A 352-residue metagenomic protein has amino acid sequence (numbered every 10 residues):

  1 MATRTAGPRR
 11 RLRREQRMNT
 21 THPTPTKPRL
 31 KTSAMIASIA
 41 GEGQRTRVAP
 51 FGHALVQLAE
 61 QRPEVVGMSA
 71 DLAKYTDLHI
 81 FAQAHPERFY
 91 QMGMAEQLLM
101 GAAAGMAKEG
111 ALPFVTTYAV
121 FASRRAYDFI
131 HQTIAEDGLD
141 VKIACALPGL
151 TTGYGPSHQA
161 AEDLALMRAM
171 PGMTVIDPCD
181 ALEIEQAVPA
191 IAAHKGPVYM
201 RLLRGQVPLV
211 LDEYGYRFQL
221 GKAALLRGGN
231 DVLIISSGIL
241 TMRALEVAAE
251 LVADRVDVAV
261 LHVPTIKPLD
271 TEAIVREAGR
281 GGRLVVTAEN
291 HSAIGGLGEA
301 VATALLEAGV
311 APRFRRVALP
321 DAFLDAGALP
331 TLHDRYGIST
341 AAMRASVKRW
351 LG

Functional and structural regions predicted by a protein language model:
R9-R201, Q206-V207: Thiamine diphosphate
N19-H22, Q61-E64, K74-Q83, L150-T152 (+1 more regions): Thiamine diphosphate
